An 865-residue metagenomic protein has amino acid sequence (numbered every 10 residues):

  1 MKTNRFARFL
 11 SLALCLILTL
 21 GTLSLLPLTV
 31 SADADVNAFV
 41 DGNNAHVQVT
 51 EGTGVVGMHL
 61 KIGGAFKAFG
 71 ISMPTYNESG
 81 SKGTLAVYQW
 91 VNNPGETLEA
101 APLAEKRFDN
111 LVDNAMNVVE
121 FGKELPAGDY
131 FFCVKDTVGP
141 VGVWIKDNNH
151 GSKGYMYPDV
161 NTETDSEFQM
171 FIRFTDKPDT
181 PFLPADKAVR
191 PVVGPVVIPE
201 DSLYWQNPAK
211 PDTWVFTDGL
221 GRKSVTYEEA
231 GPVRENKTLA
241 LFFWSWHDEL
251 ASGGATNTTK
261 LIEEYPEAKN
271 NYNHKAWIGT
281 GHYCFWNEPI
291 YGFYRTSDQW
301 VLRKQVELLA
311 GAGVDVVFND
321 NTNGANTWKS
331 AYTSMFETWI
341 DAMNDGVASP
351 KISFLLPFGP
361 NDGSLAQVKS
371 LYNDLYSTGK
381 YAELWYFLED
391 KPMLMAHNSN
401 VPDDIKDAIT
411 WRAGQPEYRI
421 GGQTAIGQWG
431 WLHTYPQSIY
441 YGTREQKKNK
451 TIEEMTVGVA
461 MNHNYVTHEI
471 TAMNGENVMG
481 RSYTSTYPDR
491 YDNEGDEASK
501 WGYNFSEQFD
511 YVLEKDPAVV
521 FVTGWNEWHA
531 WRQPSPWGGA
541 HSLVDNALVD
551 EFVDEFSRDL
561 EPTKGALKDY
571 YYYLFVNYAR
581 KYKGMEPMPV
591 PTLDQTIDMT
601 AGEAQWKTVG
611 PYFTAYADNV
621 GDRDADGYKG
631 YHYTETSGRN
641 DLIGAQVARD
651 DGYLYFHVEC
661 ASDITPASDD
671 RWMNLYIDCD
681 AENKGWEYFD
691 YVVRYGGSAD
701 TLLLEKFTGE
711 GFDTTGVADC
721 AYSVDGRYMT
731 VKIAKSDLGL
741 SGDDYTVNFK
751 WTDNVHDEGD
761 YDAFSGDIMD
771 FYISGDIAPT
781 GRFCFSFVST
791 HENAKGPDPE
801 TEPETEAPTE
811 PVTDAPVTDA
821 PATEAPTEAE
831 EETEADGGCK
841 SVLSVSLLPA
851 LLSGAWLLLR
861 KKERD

Functional and structural regions predicted by a protein language model:
A13-L25, S853-G854: Bacterial N-terminal signal peptides
L20-D35, E834-S841: Sec-dependent signal peptide cleavage junction
A32-A101, E105-D129, K135-V189: Beta-sheet-rich sandwich/jelly-roll-like modules and their strand-loop junctions
R190-D598, G602, G610, G739-D744 (+1 more regions): Glycan-processing catalytic domains of CAZymes
P589-T600, A604, Y676-A699, S736-D798: Acidic/polar low-complexity flexible segments
A601, Y653-S662, M729-A734: Short, well-ordered beta-strand segments enriched in hydrophobic/aromatic residues
K795-G837: C-terminal low-complexity, Ser/Thr- and acidic/Pro-rich disordered "stalk" regions positioned immediately N-terminal
L843-K862: A cross-kingdom C-terminal cell-surface attachment/processing module
